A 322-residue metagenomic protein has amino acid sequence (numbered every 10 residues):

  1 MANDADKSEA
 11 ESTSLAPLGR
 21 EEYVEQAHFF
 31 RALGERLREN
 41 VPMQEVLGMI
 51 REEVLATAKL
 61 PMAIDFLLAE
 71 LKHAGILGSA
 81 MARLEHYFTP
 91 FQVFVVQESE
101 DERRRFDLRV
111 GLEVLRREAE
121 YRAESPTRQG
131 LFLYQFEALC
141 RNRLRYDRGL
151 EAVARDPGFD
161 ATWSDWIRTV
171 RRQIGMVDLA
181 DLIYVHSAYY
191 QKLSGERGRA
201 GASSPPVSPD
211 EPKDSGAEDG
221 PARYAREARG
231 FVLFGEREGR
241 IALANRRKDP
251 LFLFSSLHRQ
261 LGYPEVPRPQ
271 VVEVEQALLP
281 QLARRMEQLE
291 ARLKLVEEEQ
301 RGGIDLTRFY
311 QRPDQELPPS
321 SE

Functional and structural regions predicted by a protein language model:
A2-E322: Catalytic metal-binding core of the metallo-beta-lactamase
